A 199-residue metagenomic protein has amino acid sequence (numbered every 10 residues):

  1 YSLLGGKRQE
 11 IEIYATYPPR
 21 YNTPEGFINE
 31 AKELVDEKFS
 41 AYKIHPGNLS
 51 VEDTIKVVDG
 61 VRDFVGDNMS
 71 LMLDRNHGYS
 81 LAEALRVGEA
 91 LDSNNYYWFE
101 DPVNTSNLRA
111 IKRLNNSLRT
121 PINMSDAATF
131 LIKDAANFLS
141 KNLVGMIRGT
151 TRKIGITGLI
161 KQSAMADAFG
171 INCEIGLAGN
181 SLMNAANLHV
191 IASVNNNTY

Functional and structural regions predicted by a protein language model:
Y1-L71, N76-G78, A82-S93, S117-R119: N-terminal capping/lid subdomain adjacent to the active-site entrance of alpha/beta enzymes
T16-P18, H45-L49, S70, D74-G78 (+4 more regions): Active-site beta-loop-alpha junctions enriched in small/polar residues
E89, N95, S106-Y199: Shared catalytic-loop signature of beta/alpha-barrel
